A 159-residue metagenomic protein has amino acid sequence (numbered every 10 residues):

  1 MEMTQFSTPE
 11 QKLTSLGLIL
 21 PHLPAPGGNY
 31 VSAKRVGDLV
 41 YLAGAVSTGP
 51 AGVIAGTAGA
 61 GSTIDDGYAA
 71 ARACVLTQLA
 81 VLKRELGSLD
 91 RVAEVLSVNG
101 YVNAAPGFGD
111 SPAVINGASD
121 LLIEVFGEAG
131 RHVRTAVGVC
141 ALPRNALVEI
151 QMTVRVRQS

Functional and structural regions predicted by a protein language model:
E2-S159: Short, polar/acidic, helix-capping and beta-turn segments at strand->helix junctions that line the mouths
